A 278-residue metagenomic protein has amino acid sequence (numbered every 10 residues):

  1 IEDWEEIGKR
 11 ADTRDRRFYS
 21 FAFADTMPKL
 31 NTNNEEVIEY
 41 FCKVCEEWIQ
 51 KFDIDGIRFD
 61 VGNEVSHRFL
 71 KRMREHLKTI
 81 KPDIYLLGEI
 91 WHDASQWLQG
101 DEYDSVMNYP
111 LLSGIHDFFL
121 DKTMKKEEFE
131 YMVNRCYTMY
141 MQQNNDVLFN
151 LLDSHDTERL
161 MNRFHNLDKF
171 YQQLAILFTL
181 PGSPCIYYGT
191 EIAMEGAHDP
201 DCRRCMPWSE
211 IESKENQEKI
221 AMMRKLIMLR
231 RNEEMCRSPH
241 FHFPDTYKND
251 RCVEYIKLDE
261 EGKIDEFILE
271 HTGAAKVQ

Functional and structural regions predicted by a protein language model:
I1-E46, K51, M73: Substrate-binding/active-site clefts of carbohydrate-active enzymes
F23-I38, D55-E64, H116-M124, D156-N166 (+1 more regions): The substrate-binding groove and active-site-proximal loops of carbohydrate-active enzymes, especially glycoside
T26, Y40-H67, N145, N150-S154: Active-site groove signature of glycoside hydrolases
E46, Q50, D60-Q143, I176 (+2 more regions): Active-site-proximal helices and loops of the catalytic beta/alpha 8
I54, Y103-D104, G182-S183: A structural motif
G56-R58, Y85-G88, F149-L151, T179 (+2 more regions): Structural recognition of the beta-strand scaffold that forms the well-ordered cores of secreted hydrolase catalytic
Y187, E195-G196, C202-F267, T272-A275: Glycan-recognition and catalytic regions of carbohydrate-active enzymes
